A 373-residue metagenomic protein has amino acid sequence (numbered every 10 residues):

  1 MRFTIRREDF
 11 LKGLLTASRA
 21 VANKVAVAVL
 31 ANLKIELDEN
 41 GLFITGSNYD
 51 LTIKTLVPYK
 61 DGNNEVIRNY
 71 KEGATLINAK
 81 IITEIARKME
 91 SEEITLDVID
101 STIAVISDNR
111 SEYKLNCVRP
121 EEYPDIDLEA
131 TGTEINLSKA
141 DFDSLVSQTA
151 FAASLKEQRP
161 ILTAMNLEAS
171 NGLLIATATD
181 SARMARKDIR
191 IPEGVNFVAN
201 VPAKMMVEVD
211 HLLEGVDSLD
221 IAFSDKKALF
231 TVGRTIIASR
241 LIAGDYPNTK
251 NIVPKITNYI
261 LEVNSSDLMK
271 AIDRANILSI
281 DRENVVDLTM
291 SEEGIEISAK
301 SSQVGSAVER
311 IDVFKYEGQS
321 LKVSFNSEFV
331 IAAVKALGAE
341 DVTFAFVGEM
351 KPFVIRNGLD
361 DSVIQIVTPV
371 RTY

Functional and structural regions predicted by a protein language model:
M1-Y373: Structural preference for solvent-exposed beta-strand-turn elements and adjacent flexible terminal/loop segments within
